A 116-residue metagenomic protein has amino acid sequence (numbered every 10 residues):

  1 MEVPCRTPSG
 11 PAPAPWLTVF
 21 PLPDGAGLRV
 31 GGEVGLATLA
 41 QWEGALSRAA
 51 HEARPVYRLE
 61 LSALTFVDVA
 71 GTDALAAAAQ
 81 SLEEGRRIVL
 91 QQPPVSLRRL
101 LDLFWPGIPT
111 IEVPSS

Functional and structural regions predicted by a protein language model:
M1-S116: STAS-like cytosolic regulatory interaction modules
